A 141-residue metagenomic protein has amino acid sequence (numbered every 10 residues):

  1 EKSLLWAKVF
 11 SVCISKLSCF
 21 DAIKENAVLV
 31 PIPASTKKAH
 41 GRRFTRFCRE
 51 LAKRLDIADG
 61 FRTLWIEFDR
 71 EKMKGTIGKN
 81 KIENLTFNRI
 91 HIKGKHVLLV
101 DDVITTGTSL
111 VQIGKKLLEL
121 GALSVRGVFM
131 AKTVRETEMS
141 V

Functional and structural regions predicted by a protein language model:
E1-V28, T36-K38, R49, R62-H96 (+1 more regions): Active-site-facing substrate-recognition patch
V30-P33, D101, F129-A131: Short beta-strand/turn micro-motifs composed of small residues that flank or help shape donor/cofactor-binding pockets
P33-R43: Glycine-rich phosphate-binding loops at beta-strand->alpha-helix junctions
R43-R49: Charged helix-capping and loop-helix junction motifs
L51-L55, L117: Hydrophobic alpha-helical packing residues
D59, V97, S124-V125: Hydrophobic anchor at the start of a short beta-strand that flanks the dinucleotide cofactor-binding loop
L99-I113: A phosphate-binding catalytic loop at a beta-strand-loop-alpha-helix junction that coordinates phosphoryl groups
V111-V141: PRPP-dependent phosphoribosyltransferase catalytic core
